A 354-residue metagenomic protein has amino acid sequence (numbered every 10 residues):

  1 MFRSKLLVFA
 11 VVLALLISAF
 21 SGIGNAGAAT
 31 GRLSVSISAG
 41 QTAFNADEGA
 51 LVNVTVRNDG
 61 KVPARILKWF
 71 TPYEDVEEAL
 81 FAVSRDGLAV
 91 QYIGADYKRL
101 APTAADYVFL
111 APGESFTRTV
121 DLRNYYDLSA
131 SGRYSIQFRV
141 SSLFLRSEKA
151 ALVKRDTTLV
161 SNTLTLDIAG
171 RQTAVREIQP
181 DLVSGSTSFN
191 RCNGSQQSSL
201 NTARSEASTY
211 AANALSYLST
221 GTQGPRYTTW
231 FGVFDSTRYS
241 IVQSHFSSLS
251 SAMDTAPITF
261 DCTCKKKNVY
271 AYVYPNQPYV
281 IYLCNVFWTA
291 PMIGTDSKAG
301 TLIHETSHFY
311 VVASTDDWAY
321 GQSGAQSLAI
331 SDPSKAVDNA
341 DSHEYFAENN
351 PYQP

Functional and structural regions predicted by a protein language model:
M1-A10: Bacterial N-terminal signal peptides that target proteins for export
A10-A19: Bacterial N-terminal signal peptides
A14-L15, G24-A26, V54: Cleavable N-terminal signal peptides
A29-D47: N-terminal edge beta-strand
T42-A43, V52, V76-L100, D106-A111 (+5 more regions): Predominantly extracellular/secreted Zn2+-dependent metalloproteases
V56-P63: Asparagine-centered strand-capping/turn motif at beta-strand->loop junctions
L67-Y73: Short Gly/aromatic-enriched secondary-structure transition segments
